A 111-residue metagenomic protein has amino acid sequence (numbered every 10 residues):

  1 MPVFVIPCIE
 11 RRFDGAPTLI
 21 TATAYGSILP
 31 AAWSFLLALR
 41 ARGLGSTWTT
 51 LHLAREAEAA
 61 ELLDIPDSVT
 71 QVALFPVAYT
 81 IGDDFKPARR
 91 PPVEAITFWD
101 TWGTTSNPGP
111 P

Functional and structural regions predicted by a protein language model:
M1-I28: Glycine/small-residue-rich phosphate/adenosyl-binding loop
P2-I6, S46, A73: Structural motif
I9, T50-L51, Y79: Short secondary-structure boundary segments
L19, T23, R42-E58: GST superfamily/GST-like fold recognition
A32: Short-chain dehydrogenase/reductase
L37-A41: Short hydrophobic alpha-helices that are characteristic scaffold elements of the AMP-binding
E58-Q71: Short, electropositive alpha-helical surface patch
V72-P111: C-terminal helix-cap and adjacent tail motif
